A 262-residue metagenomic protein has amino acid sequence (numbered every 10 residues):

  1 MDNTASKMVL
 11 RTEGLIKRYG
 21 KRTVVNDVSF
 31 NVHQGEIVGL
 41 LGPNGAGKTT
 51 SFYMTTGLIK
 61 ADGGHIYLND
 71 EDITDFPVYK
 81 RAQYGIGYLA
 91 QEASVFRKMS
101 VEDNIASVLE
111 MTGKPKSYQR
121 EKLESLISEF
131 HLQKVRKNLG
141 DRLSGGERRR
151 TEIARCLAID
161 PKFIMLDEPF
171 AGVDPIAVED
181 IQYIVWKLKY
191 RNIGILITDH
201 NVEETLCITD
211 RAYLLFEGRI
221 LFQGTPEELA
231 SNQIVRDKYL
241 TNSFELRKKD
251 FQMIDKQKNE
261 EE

Functional and structural regions predicted by a protein language model:
L41-P43: The feature captures the beta-strand-to-loop junction immediately N-terminal to the Walker
T56: Helix-to-loop junction immediately C-terminal to a conserved catalytic motif
S117-V135, Q182-W186: Conserved ABC ATPase "signature" region
L139-L143, E147: Conserved ABC ATPase signature
D160: Conserved catalytic motifs of ABC-family nucleotide-binding domains
I164-E168: Catalytic Walker B motif of ABC-type/P-loop ATPase nucleotide-binding domains
